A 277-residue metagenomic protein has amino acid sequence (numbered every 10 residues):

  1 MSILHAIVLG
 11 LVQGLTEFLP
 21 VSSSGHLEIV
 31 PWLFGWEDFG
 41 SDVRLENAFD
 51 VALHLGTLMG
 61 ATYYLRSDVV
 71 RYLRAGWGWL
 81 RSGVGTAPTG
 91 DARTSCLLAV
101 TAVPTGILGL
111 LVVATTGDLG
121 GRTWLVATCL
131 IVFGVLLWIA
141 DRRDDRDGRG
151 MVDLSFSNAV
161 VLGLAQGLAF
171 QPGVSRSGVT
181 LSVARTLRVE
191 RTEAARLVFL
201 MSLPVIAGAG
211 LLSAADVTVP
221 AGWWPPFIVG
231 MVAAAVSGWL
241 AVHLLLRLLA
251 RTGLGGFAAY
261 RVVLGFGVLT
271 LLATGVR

Functional and structural regions predicted by a protein language model:
M1-R277: Multi-pass membrane proteins that catalyze or facilitate reactions on polyprenyl-/lipid-phosphate substrates and their
